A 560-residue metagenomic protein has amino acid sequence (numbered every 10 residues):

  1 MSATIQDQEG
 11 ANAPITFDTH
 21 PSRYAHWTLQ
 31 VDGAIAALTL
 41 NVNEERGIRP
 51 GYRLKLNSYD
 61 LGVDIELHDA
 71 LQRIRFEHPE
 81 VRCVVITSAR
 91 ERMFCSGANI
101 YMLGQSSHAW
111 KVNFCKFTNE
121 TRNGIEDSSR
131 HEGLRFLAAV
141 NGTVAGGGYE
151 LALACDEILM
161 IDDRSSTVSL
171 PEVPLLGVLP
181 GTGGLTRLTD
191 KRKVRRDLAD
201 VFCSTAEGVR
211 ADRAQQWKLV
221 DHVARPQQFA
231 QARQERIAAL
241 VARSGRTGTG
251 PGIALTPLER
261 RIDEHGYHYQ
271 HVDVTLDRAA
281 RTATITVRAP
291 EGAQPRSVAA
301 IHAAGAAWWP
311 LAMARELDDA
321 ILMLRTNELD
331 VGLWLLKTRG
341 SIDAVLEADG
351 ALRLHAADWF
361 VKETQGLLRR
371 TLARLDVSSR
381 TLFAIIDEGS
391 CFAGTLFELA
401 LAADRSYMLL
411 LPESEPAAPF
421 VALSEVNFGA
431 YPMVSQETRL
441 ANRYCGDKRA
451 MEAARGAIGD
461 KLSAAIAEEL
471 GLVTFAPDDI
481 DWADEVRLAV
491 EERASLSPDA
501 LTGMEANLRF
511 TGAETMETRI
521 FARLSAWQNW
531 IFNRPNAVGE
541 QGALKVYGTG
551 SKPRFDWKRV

Functional and structural regions predicted by a protein language model:
M1-R82, S88-S96, M102, W110-V112 (+10 more regions): C-terminal alpha-helix plus adjacent terminal tail
E132-V144, S379-G389: A short, small-residue-rich loop immediately preceding and capping a beta-strand
F136, I158-L159, V223, S406-Y407 (+1 more regions): Short, well-ordered beta-strand core segments
A145-A199, A393-A454: CoA-thioester-processing core
L219-V220, L472: As written
A467-P477: A contiguous binding-surface segment within folded domains or other stable secondary-structure elements
